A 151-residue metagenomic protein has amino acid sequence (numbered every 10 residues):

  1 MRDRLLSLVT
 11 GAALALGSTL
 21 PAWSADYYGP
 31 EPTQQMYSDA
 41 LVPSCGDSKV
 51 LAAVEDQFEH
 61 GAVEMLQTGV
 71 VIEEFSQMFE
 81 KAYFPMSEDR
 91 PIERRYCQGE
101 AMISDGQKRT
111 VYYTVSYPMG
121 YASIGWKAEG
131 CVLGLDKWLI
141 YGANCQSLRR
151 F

Functional and structural regions predicted by a protein language model:
M1-R4: Positively charged n-region of N-terminal signal peptides that target proteins for export
S7-G17: Bacterial N-terminal signal peptides
S24-I92: N-terminal secretory signal peptides
Q67-T68, M102-R109: A short, structured loop/turn motif at beta-sheet edges
I92-Y96, G106-K108: Short connector loops at helix/strand junctions that flank enzyme active sites, especially segments positioning acidic
C97-M102, Y113: Short beta-strand segments that buttress and anchor functional surface loops
Q107-A128: Extracytosolic low-complexity repeat regions of secreted or lipid-anchored proteins
Y121-F151: C-terminal partner/receptor-binding element of secreted or periplasmic proteins
